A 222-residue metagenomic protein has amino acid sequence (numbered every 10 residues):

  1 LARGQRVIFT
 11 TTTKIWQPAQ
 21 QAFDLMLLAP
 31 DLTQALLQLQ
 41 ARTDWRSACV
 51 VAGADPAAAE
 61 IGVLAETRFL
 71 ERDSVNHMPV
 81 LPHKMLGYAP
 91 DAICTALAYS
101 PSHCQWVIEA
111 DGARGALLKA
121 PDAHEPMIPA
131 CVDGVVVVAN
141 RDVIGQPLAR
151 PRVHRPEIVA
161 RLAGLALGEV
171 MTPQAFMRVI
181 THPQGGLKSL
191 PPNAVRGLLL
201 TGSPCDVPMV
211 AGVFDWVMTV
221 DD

Functional and structural regions predicted by a protein language model:
A2-E60: N-terminal phosphate/diphosphate-binding loop that engages ATP/GTP or pyrophosphate donors across diverse enzyme folds
T10, L64, V107-I108: Structural recognition of the conserved hydrophobic beta-strand(s) that form the central parallel beta-sheet of P-loop
K14, L28, P82-Q105, A110-D221: Conserved catalytic-core segment of NTP-binding enzymes
A19, S74, P208: Short acidic, gly/pro-rich beta-turn/loop elements at beta-sheet edges and active-site/ligand-binding grooves
A35-Y88, T95, P101-C104: Ligand-binding beta-strand-loop-alpha-helix segment within the catalytic cores of soluble metabolic enzymes
